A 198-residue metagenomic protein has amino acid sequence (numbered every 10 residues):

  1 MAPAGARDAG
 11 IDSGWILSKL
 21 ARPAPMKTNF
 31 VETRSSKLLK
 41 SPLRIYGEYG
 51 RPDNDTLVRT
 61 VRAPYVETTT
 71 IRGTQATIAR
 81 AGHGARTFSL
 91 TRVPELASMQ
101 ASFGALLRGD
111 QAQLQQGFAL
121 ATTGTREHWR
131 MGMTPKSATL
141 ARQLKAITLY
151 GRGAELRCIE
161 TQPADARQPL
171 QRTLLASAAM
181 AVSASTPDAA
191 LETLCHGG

Functional and structural regions predicted by a protein language model:
A2-N29, S35-K40, A190-G198: N-terminal leader/targeting segments and the immediate start of mature chains
A21-G73, T77: N-terminal mature ectodomain segment of secretory-pathway/periplasmic proteins
E32-R34, V61-Y65, G73-Q75, G82 (+5 more regions): A mature extracytoplasmic/lumenal domain signature
R44-E48, T68-T70, A85-T87, A146-T148 (+1 more regions): Well-ordered beta-strand positions in beta-sheet-rich domains
N54, P64, A81-H83, A154 (+1 more regions): Glycine-centered tight beta-turn/hairpin loop motif at sheet-sheet or coil-to-beta transitions
T56-L57, A76, A85, W129 (+1 more regions): Hydrophobic residues embedded in beta-strands of well-ordered beta-sheets
I78-G104: Acidic/charged, solvent-exposed loop-and-adjacent secondary-structure segments enriched in E/D, K/R, S/T, and G/P
Q111-G198: Gly/Pro-enriched, hydrophobic low-complexity segments that function as extracytoplasmic propeptides/linkers
